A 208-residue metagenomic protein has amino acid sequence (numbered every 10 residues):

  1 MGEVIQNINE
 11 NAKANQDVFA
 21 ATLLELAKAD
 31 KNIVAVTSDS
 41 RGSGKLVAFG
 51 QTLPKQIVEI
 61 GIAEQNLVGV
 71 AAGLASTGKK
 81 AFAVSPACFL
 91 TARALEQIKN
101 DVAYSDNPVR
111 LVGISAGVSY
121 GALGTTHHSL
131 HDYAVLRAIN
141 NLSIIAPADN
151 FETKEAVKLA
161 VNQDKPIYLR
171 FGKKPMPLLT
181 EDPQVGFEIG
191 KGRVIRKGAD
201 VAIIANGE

Functional and structural regions predicted by a protein language model:
M1-R170, P175-M176, Q184-G186: Thiamine diphosphate
K28, R196-G198: Short, flexible coil/linker segments at domain boundaries that flank nucleotide/cofactor-interacting
V34-T37, D200-N206: Short hydrophobic beta-strand segments
P54, G198-D200: Phosphate-coordination loops involved in phosphoryl transfer and adenosine-cofactor binding
E64, L178-V194, A202-E208: A general structural motif
N107, G190, A199: Change "...and in nucleic-acid phosphodiester-cleaving endonucleases..." to "...and in nucleic-acid processing enzymes
A160, R193-R196: Short, conserved, surface-exposed binding loops centered on an aromatic residue
